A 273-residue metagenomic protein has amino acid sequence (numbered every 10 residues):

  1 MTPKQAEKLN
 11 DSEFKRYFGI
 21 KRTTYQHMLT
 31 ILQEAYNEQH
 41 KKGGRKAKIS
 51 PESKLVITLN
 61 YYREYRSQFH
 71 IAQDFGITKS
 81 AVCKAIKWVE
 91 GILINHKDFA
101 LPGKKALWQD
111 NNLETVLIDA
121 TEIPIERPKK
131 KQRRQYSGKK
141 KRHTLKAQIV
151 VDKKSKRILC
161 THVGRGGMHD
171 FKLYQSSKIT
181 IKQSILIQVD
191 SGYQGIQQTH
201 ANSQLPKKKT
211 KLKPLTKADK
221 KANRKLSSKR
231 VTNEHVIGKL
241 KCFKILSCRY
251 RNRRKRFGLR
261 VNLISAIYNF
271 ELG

Functional and structural regions predicted by a protein language model:
M1-G43: Charged, often Cys/His-bearing segments associated with DNA-binding zinc-finger transcription factors
Y17, K46-A47, N60, F75-T78: Short secondary-structure transition/capping motifs
G19, Y62, R165: Conserved residues at beta->alpha junctions
L32, Y61, K207-K209: Short, small-residue-rich loop/turn micro-motifs
K42-E52: Short secondary-structure junction/hinge motifs that connect adjacent elements
I49, Y65-G273: Short, well-ordered secondary-structure "scaffold" segments embedded in the functional core of diverse domains
S50-E64: Short, amphipathic alpha-helical "recognition" segments used to contact nucleic acids or chromatin
